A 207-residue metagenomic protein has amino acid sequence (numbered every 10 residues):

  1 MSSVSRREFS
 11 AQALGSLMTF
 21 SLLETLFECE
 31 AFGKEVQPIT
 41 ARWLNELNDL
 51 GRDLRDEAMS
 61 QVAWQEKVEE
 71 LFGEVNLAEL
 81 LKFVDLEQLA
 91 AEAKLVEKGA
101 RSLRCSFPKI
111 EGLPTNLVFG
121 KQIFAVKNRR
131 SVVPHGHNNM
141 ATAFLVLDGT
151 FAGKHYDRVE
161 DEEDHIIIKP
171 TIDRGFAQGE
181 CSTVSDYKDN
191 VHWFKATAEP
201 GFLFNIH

Functional and structural regions predicted by a protein language model:
M1-L17: N-terminal secretory signal peptides and thylakoid transit peptides that target proteins across membranes
L23-V62: C-terminal segment of N-terminal export signals and the immediately downstream linker at the start of the mature
K98-N128: A short glycine-rich, His/Asp/Glu-containing loop-to-beta-strand
Q122-H137, D186-K188: Conserved short histidine dyad/triad with adjacent acidic residue
A141-A152: Glycine- and acidic-residue-biased ligand/ion/polar-headgroup-sensing regions
A143-L145, A198-H207: A short hydrophobic beta-strand segment most commonly corresponding to one strand of the jelly-roll/cupin
E160-K188: Short acidic-glycine-tyrosine-enriched beta hairpin
W193-A196: Asparagine-centered strand-capping/turn motif at beta-strand->loop junctions
